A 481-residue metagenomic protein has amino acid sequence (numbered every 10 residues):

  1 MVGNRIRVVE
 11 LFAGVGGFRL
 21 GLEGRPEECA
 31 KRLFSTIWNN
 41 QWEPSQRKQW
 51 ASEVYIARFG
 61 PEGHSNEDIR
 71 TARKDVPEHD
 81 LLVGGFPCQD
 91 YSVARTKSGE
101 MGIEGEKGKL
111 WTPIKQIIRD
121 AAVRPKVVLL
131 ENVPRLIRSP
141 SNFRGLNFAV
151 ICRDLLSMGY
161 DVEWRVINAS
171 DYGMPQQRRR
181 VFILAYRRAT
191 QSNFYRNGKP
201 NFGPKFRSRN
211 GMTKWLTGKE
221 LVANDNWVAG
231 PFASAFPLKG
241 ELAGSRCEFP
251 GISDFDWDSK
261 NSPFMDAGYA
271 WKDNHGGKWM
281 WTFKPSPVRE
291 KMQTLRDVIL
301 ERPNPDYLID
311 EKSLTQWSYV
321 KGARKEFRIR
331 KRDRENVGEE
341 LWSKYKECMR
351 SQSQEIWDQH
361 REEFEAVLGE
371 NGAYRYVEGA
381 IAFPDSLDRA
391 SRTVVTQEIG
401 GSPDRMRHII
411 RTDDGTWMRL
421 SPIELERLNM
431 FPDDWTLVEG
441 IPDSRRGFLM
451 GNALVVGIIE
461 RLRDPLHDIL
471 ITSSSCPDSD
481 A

Functional and structural regions predicted by a protein language model:
V2-R124, V133-F148, R153-L156: Core alpha/beta nucleotide-donor-binding catalytic domains of modification enzymes
G16, P87-Y91, P134-R135, S170-G173 (+4 more regions): Short, solvent-exposed loop/turn segments at secondary-structure junctions
N66-E67, Y160-D171: Conserved S-adenosyl-L-methionine
K74-V76, G173-Q176: Short glycine-biased active-site loop of nucleotidyltransferases that positions the nucleotide triphosphate and helps
I151, E163, Q177-V181, A390 (+1 more regions): Residues that flank catalytic or metal-binding motifs in active/ligand-binding sites
Q176-K278, T282-S286: Flexible, glycine-/basic-rich loop-and-beta segments that form/coincide with the SAM-dependent methyltransferase
D266-A481: C-terminal target-recognition/interaction regions appended to catalytic cores
